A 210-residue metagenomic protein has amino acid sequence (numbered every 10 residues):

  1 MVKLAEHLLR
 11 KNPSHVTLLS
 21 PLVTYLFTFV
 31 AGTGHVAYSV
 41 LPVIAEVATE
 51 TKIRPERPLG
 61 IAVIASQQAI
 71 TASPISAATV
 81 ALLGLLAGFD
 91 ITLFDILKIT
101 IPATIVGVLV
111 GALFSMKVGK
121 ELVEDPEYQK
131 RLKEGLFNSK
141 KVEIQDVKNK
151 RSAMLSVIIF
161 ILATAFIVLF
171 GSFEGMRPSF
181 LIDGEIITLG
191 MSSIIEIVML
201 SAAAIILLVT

Functional and structural regions predicted by a protein language model:
M1-R10, A48, E121-E134: Flexible loop linkers connecting adjacent transmembrane helices in multi-pass alpha-helical membrane transporters
E6, R10, T51, V63 (+3 more regions): Alpha-helical transmembrane segments of multi-pass membrane transport proteins
E6-L18, E50, V147: Transmembrane-helix boundary/entry motifs in multi-pass membrane transporters
L8, T33-G34, Y38-L41, T51 (+3 more regions): Membrane-interface elements of multi-pass transporters and channels
N12, E56-G60, Q67, A78 (+1 more regions): C-terminal transmembrane helix pair
H15-F89: Hydrophobic transmembrane alpha-helices that form the pore/transport pathway of multi-pass ion and small-solute
P74-K98, V123, Q129-E134: Transmembrane alpha-helical segments and their short flanking loops that form helix-hairpins/helix-helix interfaces
K98-T210: Long, contiguous bundles of hydrophobic transmembrane helices that form the permeation core of multi-pass
